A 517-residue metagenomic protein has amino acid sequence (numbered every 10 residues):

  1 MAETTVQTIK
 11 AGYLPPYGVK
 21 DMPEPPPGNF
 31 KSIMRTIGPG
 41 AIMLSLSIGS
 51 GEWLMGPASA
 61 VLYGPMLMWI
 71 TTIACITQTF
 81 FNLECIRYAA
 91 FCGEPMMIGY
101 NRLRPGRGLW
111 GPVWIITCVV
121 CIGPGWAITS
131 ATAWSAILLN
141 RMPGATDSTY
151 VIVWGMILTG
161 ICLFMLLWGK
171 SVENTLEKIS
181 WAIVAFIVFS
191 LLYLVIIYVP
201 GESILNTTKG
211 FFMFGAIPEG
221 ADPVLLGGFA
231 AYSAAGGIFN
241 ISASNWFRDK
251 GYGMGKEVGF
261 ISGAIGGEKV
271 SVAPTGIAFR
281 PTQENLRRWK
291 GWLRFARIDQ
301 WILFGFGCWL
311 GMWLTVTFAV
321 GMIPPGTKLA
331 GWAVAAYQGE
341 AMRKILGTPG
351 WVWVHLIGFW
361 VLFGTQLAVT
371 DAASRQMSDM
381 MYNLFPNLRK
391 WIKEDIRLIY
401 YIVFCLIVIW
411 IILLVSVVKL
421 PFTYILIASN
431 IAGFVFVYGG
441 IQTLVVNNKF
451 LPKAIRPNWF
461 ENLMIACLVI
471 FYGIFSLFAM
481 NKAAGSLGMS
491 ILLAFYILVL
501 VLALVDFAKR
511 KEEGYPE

Functional and structural regions predicted by a protein language model:
M1-W53, E257, A264-G276, R288-I302 (+1 more regions): Membrane-interface "cap" regions at the ends of multi-pass membrane proteins
P16-M22, G56-A58, L83-G108, T132-A145 (+6 more regions): Flexible loop linkers connecting adjacent transmembrane helices in multi-pass alpha-helical membrane transporters
K31, A58-L83, Y100-W110, V153-W154 (+1 more regions): Extracellular loop-to-transmembrane helix junctions
M43, I70-G99, W110-A127, L504-Y515: Juxtamembrane transmembrane-helix boundary signature
G108-G144, G155, L362-Y382, G473: Hydrophobic transmembrane alpha-helices that form the core helical bundles of multi-pass secondary transporters
S148-L158, A335, G339, P349 (+3 more regions): Loop-to-transmembrane helix boundary motifs in multi-pass membrane proteins
T175, I179-A182, R375, D379 (+3 more regions): C-terminal membrane-solvent junction of multi-pass transporters and transport-like membrane proteins
A185-A221, L226-N245, G439-K453, F475-A483 (+1 more regions): Hydrophobic alpha-helical segments and their helix-loop junctions in multi-pass secondary transporters
